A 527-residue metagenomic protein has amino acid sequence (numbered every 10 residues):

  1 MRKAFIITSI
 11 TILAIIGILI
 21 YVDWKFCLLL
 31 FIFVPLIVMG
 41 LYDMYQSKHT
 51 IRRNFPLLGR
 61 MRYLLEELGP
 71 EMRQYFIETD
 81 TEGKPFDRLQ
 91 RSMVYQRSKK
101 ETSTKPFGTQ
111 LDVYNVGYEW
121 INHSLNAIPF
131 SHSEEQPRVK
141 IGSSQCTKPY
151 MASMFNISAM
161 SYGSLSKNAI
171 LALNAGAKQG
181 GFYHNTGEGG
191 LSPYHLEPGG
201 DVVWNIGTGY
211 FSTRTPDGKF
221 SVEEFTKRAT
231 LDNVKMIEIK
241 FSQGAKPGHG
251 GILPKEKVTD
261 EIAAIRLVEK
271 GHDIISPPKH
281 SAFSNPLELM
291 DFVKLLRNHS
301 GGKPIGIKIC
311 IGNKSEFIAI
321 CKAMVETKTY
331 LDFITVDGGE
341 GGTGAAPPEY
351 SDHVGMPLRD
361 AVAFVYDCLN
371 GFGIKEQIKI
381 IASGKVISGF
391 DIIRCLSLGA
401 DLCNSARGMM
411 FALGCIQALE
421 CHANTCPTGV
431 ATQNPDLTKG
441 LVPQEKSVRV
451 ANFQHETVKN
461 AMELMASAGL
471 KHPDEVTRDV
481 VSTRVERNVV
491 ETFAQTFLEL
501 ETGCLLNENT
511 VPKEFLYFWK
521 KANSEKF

Functional and structural regions predicted by a protein language model:
R2-F155, A159-Y183, G189-G199, W204-A245 (+2 more regions): Conserved, well-structured core domains of diverse proteins
G181, T230-P254, K314-D332, V336: Carboxylate/His-rich catalytic cores and anion/metal-binding grooves
G187-G189, G302-K308, L331, K375 (+1 more regions): Flexible, glycine/charged-enriched surface loops at secondary-structure junctions
W204, S212, K255-S284, A345-R359 (+1 more regions): Glycine-rich tight-turn/loop motif centered on a GG-T
R214-F241, P357, D367, I378 (+6 more regions): Phosphate/diphosphate-binding loops
L231-R266, Q417-P435, A461: Mobile "lid/hinge" segments at catalytic clefts and subdomain interfaces of large enzymes
I275-T438: Glycine-rich phosphate/ribose-binding loops and adjacent secondary-structure elements that form binding surfaces
I387-I392, L396-T502, L506-K521: Gly/Ser/Thr/Ala-enriched C-terminal appendages of enzymes
